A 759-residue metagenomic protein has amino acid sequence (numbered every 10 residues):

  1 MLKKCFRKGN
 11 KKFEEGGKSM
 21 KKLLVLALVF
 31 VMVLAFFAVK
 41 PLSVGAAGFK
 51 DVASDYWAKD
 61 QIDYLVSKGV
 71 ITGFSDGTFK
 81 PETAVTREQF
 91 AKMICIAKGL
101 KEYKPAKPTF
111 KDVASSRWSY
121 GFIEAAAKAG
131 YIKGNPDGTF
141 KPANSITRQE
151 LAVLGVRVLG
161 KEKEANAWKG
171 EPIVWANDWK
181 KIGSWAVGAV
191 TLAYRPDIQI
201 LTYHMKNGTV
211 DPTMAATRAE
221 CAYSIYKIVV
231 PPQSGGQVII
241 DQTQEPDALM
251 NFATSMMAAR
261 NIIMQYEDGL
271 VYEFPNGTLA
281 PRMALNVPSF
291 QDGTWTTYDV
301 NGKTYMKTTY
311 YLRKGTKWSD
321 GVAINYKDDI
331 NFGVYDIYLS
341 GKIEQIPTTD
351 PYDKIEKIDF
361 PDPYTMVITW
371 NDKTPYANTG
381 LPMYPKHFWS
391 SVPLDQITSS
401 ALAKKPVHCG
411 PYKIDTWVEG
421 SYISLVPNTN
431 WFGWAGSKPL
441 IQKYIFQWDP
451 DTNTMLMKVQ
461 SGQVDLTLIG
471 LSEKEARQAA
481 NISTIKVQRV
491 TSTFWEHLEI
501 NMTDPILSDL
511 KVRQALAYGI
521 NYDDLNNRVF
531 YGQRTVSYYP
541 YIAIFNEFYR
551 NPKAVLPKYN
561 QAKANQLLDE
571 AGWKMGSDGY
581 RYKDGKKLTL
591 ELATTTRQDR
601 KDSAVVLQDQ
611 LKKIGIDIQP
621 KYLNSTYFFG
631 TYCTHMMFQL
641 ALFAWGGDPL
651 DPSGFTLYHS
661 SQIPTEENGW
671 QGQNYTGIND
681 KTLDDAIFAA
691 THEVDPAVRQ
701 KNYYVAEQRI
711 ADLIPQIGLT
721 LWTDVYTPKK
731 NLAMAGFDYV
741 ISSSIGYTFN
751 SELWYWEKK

Functional and structural regions predicted by a protein language model:
L23-K59, S67, T72-A91, C95-Y120 (+4 more regions): Feature responds to low-complexity, polar/acidic, surface-exposed segments characteristic of secreted/exported proteins
T147, I239, I324-G333, P363-T369 (+7 more regions): Alpha-helical secondary-structure segments
D241-D299, V407: N-terminal lobe/hinge region of extracytoplasmic solute-binding protein
Q242-T243, I337-I346, K357-F360, D415-V426 (+5 more regions): Extracellular/periplasmic solute-recognition and catalytic clefts
M264-D268, Y272-T278, D353, P382-P439 (+4 more regions): Gly/Pro-rich hinge or "lid" segments in bacterial periplasmic/extracellular proteins
T309, N331, D336, T398-A403 (+4 more regions): Ligand-site clamp/hinge motif
I346-L394, T416-V418: Surface-exposed binding/hinge segments that line and control ligand-binding clefts or catalytic entry sites
V418-I423, P427-T429, E496, A517-N551 (+3 more regions): Detector for C-terminal structural segments
